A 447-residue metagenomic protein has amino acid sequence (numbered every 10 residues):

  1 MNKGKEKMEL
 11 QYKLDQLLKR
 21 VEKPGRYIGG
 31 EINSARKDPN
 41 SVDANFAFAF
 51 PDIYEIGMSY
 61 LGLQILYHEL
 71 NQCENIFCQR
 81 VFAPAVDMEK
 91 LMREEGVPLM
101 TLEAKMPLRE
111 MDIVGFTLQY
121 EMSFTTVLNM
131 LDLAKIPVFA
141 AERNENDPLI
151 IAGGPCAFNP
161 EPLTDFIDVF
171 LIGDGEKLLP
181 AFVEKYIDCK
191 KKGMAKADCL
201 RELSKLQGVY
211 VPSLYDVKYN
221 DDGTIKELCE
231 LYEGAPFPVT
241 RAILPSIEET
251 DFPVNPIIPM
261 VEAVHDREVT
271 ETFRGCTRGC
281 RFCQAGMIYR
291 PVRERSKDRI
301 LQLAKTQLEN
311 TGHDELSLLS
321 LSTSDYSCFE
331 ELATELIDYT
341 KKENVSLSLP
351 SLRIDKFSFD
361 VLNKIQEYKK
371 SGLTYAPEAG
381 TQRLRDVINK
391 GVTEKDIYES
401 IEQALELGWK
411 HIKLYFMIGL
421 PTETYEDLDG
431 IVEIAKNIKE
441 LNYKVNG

Functional and structural regions predicted by a protein language model:
M1-K23, C73: Helix-enriched interaction subdomains in cytosolic or periplasmic regions, typified by TIR/SEFIR signaling/NADase cores
L17-A47, Y54-E55, P212, K218 (+1 more regions): N-terminal [4Fe-4S]-dependent radical SAM core
F46-P51, G57-H68, Q72-G96, K105-E110: Low-complexity, highly charged intrinsically disordered N-terminal segments that act as targeting/localization
F48-D52, L70, P256-Q284, L308 (+1 more regions): N-terminal pre-triad scaffold of radical SAM enzymes
A49, M122, K305-G447: Conserved SAM/AdoMet-binding glycine-rich loop
A49-P51, T117, G153, L319: Short hydrophobic segments within beta-strands
A83-E230: Glycine-rich beta-alpha loop elements in corrinoid/cobalamin-binding modules across cobalamin-dependent enzymes
C283-R299: Iron-sulfur (Fe-S) cluster-binding segments and ferredoxin-like electron-carrier domains, especially [2Fe-2S]
